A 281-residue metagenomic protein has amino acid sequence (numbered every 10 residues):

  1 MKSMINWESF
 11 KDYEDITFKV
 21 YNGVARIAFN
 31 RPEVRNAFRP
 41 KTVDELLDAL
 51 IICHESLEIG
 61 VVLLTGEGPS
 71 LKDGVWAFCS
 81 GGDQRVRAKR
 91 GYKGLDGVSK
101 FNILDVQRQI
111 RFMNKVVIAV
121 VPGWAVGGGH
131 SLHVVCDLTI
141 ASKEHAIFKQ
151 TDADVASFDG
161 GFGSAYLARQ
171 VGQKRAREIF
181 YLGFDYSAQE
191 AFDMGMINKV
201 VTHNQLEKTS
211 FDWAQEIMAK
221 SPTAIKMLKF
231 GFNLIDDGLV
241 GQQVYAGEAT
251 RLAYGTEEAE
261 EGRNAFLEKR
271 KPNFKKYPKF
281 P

Functional and structural regions predicted by a protein language model:
M1-E67: Conserved CoA-thioester-binding segment of acyl-CoA-metabolizing enzymes
M1-Y13, N264-P281: Terminal low-complexity tails and localization/encapsulation signals of metabolic enzymes
F10, G66-Q109, D154-A156: Glycine- (often His-adjacent) and acidic-residue-rich active-site loop that binds/positions the CoA thioester
I27, L64, D83, L132-V134 (+3 more regions): Hydrophobic/aromatic residues within transmembrane alpha-helices of multi-pass small-molecule transporters
P32, D73, A141-A146, I197-V244 (+3 more regions): C-terminal long alpha-helix characteristic of the crotonase
R108-P222, T256: Crotonase-fold acyl-CoA enzyme core
G255-A259, A265: Interdomain hinge/lid region at the active-site interface of Rossmann-like NAD(P)-dependent oxidoreductases
